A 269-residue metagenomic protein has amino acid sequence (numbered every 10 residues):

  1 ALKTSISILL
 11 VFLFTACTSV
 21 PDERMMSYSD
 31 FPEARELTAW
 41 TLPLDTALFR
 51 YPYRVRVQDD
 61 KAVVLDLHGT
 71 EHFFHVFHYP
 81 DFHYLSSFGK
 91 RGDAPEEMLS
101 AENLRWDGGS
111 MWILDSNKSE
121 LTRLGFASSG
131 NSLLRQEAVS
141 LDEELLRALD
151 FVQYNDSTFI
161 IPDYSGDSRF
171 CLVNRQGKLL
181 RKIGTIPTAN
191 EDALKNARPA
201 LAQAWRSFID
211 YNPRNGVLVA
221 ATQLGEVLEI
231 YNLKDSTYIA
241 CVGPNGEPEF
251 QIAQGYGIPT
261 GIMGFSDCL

Functional and structural regions predicted by a protein language model:
T15-A16: C-terminal motif of bacterial Sec signal peptides marking the signal peptidase cleavage site
M25-F49: A short helix->beta-strand "capping" segment at the edge of beta-propeller domains
L37-D45, S86-E97, Q136-E144, L180-A202 (+1 more regions): Surface-exposed loop and turn segments in beta-propeller and other repeat-based domains that flank or scaffold
T41-F73: Beta-strand-rich domains and repeat architectures in extracellular enzymes and scaffolds, especially beta-propellers
Y53-R56, N103-W106, D150-N155, L201-R214 (+1 more regions): Structural signature of eukaryotic scaffold interfaces centered on beta-propeller domains
V64-H68, I113-N117, I161-S165, N212 (+1 more regions): Conserved beta-strand positions in repeat-built beta-propeller and related beta-rich domains
Y79-D81, G125-S129, N174-K178, N232-D235: Short loop/turn segments that connect beta-strands within beta-propeller blades
S119, F126-S157, P162, T188: Asp-box/WD-like beta-propeller blade repeats and closely related beta-sheet repeat scaffolds
